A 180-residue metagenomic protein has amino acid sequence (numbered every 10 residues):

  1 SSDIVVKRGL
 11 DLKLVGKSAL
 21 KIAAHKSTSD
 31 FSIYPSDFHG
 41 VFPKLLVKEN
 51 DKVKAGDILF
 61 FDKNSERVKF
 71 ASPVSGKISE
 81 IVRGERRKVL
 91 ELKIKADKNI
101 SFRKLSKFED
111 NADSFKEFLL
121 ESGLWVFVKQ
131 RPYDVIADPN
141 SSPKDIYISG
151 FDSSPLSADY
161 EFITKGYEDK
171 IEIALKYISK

Functional and structural regions predicted by a protein language model:
S1-L10, I22-D30, S65-V68, S114-Q130 (+1 more regions): Short charge-dense sequence patches
S1-L46, F61, K95: N-terminal, Lys/Arg-enriched amphipathic/low-complexity engagement segments that precede the first folded domain
V5-K7, A24-K26, A71, R87 (+2 more regions): A generic structural signal for short, non-catalytic loop/turn and secondary-structure boundary residues
S18-K21, S32-Y34, F42-P43, E66 (+3 more regions): Short secondary-structure capping/turn segments at boundaries of alpha-helices and beta-strands
K26, D37-V41, V47, V53-G56 (+1 more regions): Generic structural motif
F31-I33, F70-S72, F102-F108: Generic detection of short hydrophobic beta-strand segments and adjacent strand-loop junctions
V53-R67, V82, L90-K98: Short hydrophobic beta/alpha edge segments that flank linear recognition/processing sites
V82-K180: Buried, small/hydrophobic-residue-enriched core segments of structured protein domains
